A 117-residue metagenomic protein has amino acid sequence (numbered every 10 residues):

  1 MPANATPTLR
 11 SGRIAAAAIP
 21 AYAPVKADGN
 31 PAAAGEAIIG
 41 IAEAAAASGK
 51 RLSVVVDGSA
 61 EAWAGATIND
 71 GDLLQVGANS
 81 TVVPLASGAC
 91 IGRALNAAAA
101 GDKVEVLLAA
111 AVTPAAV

Functional and structural regions predicted by a protein language model:
M1-V117: Surface-exposed, low-hydrophobicity beta-strand/loop segments enriched in small/polar/acidic residues
